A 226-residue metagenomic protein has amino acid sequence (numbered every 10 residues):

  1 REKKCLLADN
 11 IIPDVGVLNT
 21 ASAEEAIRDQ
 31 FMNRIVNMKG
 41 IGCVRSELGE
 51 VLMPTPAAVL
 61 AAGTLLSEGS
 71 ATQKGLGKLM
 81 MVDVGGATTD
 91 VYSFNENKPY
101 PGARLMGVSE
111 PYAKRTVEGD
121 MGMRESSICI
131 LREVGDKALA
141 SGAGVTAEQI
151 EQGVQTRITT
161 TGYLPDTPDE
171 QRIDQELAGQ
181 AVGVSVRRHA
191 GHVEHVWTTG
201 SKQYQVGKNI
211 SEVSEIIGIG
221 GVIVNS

Functional and structural regions predicted by a protein language model:
E2-I11, L18, I41-M81, T89-S226: Helical "lid/coupling" subdomains associated with nucleotide-phosphate turnover
G16-F31: Short, surface-exposed amphipathic charged segments that create phosphate/polyanion-binding patches used for binding
V84: Glycine-rich, flexible loop motifs
